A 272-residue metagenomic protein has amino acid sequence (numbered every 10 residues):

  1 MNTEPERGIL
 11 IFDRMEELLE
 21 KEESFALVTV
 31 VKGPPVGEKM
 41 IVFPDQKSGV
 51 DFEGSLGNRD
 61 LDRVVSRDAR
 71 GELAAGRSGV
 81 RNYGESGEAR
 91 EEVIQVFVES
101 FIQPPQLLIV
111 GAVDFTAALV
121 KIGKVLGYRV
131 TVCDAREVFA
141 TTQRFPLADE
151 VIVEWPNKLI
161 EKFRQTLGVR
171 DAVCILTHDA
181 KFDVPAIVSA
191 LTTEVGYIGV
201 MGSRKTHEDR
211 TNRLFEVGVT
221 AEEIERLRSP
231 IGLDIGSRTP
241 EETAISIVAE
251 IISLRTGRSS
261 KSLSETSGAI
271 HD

Functional and structural regions predicted by a protein language model:
M1-A135, F139-I152, F163-A172, T206 (+2 more regions): Segments forming oxygen-rich coordination pockets for charged ligands
R14-E17, D68, A118, S189 (+5 more regions): Alpha-helical scaffold segments in soluble metabolic enzymes
T29-V31, V110, I175-T177, M201 (+1 more regions): Short beta-strand segments
Y128, V195, V219: Short phosphate-binding/catalytic loops that engage adenosine nucleotides
C133, A172, T177-H178, V188-R213: ADP-ribose/adenylate-binding Rossmann-like module
E154-I160: Conserved SAM/SAH-binding loop
A180-V184: Beta-loop-alpha module in the N-terminal Rossmann-like domain of NAD(P)-dependent dehydrogenases, especially those
M201-D272: Adenosine-phosphate binding glycine-rich loop
